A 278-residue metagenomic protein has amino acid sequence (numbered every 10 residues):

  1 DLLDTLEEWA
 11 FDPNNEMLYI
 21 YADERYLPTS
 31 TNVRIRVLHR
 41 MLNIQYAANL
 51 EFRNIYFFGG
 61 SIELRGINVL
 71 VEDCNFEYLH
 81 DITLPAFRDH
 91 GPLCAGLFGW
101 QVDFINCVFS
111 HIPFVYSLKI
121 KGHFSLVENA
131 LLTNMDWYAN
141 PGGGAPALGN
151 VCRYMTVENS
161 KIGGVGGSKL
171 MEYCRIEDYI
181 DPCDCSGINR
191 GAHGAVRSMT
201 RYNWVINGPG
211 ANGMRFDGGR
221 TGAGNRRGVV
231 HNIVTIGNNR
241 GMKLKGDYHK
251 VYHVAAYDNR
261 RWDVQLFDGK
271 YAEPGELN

Functional and structural regions predicted by a protein language model:
D1-F98: Extracellular polysaccharide-degrading/modifying enzymes targeting complex plant/algal/animal polysaccharides
D1-L2, L97-F98, N140-G149: Short, basic/low-complexity N-terminal boundary segments at the transition from targeting/disordered tails
N14, I176, D181-G194: Short, solvent-exposed linear motifs at loop/edge-of-secondary-structure regions
I35-Q45, C94, A192-G194, N207-P209 (+1 more regions): Right-handed parallel beta-helix
H39-M41, S61-E63, T83, P92-C94 (+7 more regions): Structural detector of coil-to-beta-strand junctions
A48-F58, N68-H80, W100-V115, H123-W137 (+6 more regions): Right-handed parallel beta-helix
